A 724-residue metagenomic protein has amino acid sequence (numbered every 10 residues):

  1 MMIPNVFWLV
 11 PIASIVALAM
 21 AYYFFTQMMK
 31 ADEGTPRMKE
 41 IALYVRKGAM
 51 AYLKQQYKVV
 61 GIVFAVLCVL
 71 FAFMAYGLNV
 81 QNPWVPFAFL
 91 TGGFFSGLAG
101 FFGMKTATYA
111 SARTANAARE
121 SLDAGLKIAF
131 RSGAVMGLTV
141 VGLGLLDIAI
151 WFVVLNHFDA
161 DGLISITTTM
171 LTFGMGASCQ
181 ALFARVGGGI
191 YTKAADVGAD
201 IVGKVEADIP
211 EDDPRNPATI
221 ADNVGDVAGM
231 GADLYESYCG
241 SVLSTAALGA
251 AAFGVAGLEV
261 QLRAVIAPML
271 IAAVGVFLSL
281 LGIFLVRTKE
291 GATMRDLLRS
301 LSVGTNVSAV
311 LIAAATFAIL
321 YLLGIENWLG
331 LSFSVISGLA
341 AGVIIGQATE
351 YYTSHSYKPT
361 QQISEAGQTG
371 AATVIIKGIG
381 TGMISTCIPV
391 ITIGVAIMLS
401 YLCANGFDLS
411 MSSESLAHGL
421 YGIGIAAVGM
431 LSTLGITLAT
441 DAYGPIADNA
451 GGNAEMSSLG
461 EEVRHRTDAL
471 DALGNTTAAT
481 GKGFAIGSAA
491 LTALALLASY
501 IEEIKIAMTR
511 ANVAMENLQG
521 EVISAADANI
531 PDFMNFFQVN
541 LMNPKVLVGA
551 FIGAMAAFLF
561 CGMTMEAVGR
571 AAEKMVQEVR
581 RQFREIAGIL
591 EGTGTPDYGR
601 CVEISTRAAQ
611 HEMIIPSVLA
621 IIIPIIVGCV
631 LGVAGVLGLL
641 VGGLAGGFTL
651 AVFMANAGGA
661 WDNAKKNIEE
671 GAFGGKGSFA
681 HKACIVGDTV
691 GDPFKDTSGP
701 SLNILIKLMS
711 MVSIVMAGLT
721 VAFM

Functional and structural regions predicted by a protein language model:
M1-M724: Hydrophobic packing and interface segments
